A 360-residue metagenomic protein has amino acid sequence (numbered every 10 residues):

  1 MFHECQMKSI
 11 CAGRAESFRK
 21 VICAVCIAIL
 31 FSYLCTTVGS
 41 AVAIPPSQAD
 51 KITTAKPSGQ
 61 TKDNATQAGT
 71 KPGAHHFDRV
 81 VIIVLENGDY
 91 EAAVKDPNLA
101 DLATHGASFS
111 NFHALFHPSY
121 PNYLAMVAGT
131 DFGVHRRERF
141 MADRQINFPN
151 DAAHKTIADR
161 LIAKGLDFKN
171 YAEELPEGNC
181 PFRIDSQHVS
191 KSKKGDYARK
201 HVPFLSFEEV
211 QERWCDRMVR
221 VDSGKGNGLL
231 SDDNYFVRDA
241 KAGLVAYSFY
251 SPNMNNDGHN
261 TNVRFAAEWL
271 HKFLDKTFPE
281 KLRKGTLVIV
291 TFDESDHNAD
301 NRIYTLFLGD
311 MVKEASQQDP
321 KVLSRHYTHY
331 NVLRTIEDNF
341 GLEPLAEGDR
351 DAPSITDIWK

Functional and structural regions predicted by a protein language model:
M1-F18: N-terminal secretory signal peptides that target proteins for export/translocation
H3-Q6, Y33, Q48, Q60: Low-complexity, intrinsically disordered or signal/transmembrane-proximal segments
F18-V21, L30, L175, V210: Disulfide-bonded cysteine motifs in exported proteins
C23-T37: Bacterial N-terminal signal peptides
A41-K360: N-terminal pro-sequences and low-complexity stem/linker regions of secreted or lumenal proteins
